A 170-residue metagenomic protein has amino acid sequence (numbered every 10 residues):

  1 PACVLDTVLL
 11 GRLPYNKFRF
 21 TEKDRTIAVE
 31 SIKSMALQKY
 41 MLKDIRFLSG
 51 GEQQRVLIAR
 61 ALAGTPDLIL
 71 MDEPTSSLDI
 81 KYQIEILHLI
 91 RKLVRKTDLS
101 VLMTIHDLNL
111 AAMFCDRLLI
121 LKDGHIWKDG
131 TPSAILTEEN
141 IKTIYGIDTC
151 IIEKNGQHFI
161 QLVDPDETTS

Functional and structural regions predicted by a protein language model:
L9, K23-Y40, T65: Conserved ABC ATPase "signature" region
D44-L48, E52: Conserved ABC ATPase signature
I69-E73: Catalytic Walker B motif of ABC-type/P-loop ATPase nucleotide-binding domains
I84-T97: Helical segment within the ABC ATPase nucleotide-binding domain
D129-G130: ABC ATPase "signature
K142-S170: ABC ATPase nucleotide-binding domains
